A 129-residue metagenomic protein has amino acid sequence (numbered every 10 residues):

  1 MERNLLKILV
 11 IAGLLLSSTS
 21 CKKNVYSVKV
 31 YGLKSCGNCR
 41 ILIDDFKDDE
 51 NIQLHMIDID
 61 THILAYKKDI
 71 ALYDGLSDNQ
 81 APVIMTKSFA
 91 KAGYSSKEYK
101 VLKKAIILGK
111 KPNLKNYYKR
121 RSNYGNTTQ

Functional and structural regions predicted by a protein language model:
M1-E2, K22: N-terminal hydrophobic targeting signals that begin at the initiator methionine
R3-I11: Sec-dependent signal peptide recognition, specifically the positively charged N-region followed immediately by
S17-S20: C-terminal motif of bacterial Sec signal peptides marking the signal peptidase cleavage site
K22-E50: Local sequence-structure signature of Cys/Sec-based thiol-disulfide redox active-site neighborhoods
K34-N38, D60-I63, F89-A92: Solvent-exposed loop/turn segments at secondary-structure junctions within structured extracellular/periplasmic domains
D58-N79, K103-K111: Thioredoxin-like thiol-disulfide oxidoreductase module
T86-N126: Non-catalytic, surface beta->alpha helical segment in thiol-disulfide oxidoreductase systems
